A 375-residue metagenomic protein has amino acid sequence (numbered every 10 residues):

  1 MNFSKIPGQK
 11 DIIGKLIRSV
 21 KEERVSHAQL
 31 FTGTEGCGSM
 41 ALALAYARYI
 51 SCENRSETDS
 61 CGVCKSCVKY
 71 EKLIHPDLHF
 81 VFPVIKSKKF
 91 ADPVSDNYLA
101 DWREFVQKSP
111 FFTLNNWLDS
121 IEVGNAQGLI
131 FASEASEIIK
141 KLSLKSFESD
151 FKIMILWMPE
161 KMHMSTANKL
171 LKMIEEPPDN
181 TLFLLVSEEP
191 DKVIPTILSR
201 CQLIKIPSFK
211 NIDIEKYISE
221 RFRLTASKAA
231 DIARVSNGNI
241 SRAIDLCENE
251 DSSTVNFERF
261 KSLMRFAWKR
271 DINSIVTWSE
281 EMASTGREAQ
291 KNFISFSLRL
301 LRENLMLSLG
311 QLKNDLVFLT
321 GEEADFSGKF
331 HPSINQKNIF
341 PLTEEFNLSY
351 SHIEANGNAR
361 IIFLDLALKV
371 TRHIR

Functional and structural regions predicted by a protein language model:
N2-S165: Clamp-loader machinery-focused feature within the broader ASCE/P-loop NTPase space
N2-S51, R55-T58, K65-K69, D179-L182 (+2 more regions): Charged, glycine-rich active-site and insertion segments that engage polyanionic ligands
K140, K172, S199: Conserved adenine-binding aromatic site and its adjacent loop/helix in ATP-hydrolyzing domains
S143, N168-L182: Conserved catalytic/switch belt of AAA+ P-loop NTPases
I153-W157, L170, T181-S187: Structural recognition of the conserved hydrophobic beta-strand(s) that form the central parallel beta-sheet of P-loop
K161, E176, K192: Residues immediately C-terminal
